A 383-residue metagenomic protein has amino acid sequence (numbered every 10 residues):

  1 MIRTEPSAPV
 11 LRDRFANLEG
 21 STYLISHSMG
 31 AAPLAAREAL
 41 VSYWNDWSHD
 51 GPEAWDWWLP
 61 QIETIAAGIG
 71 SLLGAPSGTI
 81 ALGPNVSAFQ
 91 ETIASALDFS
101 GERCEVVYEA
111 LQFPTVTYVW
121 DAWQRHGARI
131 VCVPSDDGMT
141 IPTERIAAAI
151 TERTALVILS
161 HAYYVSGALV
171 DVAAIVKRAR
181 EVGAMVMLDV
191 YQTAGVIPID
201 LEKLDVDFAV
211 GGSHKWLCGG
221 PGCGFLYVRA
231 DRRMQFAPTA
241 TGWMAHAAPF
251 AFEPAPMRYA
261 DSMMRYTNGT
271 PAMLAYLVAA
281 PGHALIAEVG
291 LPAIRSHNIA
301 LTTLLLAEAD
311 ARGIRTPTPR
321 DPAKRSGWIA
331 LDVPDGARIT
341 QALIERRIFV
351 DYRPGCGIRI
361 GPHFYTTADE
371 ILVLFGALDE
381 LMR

Functional and structural regions predicted by a protein language model:
M1-R383: Pyridoxal 5′-phosphate
